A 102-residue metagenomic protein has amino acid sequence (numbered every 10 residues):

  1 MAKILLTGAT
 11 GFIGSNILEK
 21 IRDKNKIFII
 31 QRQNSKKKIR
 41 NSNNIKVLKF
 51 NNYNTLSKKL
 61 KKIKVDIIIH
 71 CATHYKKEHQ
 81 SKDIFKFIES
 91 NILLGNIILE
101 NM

Functional and structural regions predicted by a protein language model:
A2-K24: N-terminal Rossmann NAD(P)H-binding glycine-rich loop of SDR-like oxidoreductase domains
F12, S35-K36, Y75-K77: Active-site loop signature of alpha/beta-hydrolase-fold enzymes
I30-S35, F50-N52: N-terminal Rossmann-fold cofactor-binding loop
N41-N51: Active-site regions of enzymes building and remodeling cell-envelope glycoconjugates
F50-S90: NAD(P)H-binding glycine-rich loop region in Rossmannoid oxidoreductase-like domains and their noncatalytic homologs
I88-G95, M102: Short alpha-helix in the Rossmann-fold core of NAD(P)-dependent oxidoreductases
